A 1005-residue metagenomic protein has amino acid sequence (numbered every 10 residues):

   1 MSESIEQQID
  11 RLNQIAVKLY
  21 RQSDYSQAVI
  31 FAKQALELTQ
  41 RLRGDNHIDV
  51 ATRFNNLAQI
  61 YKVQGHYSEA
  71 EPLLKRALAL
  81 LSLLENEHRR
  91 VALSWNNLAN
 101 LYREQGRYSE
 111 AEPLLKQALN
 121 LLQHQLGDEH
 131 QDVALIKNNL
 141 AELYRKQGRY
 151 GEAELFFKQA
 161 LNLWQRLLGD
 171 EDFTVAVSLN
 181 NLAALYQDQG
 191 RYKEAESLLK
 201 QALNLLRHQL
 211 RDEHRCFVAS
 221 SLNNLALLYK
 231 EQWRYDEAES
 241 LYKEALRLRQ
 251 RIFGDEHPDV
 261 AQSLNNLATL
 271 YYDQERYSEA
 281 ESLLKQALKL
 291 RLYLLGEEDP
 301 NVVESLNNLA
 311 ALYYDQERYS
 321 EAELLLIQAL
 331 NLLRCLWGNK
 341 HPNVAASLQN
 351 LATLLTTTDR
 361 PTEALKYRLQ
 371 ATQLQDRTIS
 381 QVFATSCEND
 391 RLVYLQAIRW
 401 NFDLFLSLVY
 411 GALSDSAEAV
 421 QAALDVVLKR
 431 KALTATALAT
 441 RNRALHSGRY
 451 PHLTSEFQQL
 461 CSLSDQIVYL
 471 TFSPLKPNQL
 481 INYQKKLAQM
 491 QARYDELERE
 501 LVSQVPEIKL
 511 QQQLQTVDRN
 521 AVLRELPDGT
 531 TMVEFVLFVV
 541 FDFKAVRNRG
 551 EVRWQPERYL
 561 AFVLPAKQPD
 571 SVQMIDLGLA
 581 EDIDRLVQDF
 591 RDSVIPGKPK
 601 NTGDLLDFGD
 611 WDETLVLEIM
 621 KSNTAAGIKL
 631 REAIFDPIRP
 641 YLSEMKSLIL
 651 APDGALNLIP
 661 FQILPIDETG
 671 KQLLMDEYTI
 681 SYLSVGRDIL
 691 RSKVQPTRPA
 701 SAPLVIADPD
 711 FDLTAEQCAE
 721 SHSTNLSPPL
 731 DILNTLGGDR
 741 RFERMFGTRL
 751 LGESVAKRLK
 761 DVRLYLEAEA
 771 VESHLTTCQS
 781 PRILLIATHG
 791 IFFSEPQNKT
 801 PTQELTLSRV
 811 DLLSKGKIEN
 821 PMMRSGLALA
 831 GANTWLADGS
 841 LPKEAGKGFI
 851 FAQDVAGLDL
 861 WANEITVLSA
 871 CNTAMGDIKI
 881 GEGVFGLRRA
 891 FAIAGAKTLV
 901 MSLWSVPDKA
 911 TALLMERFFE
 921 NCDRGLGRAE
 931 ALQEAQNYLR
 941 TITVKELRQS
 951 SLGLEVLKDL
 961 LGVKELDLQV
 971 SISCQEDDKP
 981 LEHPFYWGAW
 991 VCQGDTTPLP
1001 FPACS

Functional and structural regions predicted by a protein language model:
E3-S4, G44-D49, E85-R90, G127-D132 (+10 more regions): Acidic, Ser/Thr-rich low-complexity linear motifs
Q7-R21, I48-V63, R89-E104, Q131-K146 (+7 more regions): Conserved alpha-helical positions within TPR/SEL1-like repeat arrays
L36-Q40, L78-L83, L119-H124, L161-R166 (+6 more regions): Amphipathic alpha-helical segments of tetratricopeptide repeats
A371, I398, F402, V426-K431 (+3 more regions): Short amphipathic alpha-helical coiled-coil/interface segments
L501-S1005: Catalytic cores of enzymes
